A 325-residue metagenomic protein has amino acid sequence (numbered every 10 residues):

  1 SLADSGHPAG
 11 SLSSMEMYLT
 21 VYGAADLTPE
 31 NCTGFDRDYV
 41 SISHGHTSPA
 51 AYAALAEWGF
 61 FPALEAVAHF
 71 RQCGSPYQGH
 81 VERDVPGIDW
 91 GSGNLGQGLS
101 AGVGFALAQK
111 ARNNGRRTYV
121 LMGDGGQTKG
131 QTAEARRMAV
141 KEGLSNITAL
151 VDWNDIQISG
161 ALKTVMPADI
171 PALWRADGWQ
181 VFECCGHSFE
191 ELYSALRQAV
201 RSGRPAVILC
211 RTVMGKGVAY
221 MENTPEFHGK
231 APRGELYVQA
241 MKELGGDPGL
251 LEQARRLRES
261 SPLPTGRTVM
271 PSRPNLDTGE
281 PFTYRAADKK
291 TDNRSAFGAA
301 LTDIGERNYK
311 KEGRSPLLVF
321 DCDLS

Functional and structural regions predicted by a protein language model:
S1-Y119, E183, R256-S325: Thiamine diphosphate
D26-N31, R37-Y39, P76-R258: Glycine-rich ThDP/TPP pyrophosphate-binding loop and its adjacent helix/strand module within ThDP-dependent enzymes
